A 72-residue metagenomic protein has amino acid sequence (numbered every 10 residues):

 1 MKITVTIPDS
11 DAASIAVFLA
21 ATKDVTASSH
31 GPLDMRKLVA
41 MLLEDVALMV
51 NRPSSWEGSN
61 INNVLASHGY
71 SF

Functional and structural regions predicted by a protein language model:
M1-L19, S67-F72: Short Lys/Arg-rich basic patches
A12, D24-V25: Short recognition patches in nucleic-acid-associated and regulatory proteins
F18-A21, D45: Residues within well-ordered alpha-helical secondary structure of globular protein domains
V25-E57: Short, basic amphipathic alpha-helical segments that act as recognition/interaction helices in nucleic-acid-binding
W56-F72: Charged low-complexity stretches with an acidic bias
